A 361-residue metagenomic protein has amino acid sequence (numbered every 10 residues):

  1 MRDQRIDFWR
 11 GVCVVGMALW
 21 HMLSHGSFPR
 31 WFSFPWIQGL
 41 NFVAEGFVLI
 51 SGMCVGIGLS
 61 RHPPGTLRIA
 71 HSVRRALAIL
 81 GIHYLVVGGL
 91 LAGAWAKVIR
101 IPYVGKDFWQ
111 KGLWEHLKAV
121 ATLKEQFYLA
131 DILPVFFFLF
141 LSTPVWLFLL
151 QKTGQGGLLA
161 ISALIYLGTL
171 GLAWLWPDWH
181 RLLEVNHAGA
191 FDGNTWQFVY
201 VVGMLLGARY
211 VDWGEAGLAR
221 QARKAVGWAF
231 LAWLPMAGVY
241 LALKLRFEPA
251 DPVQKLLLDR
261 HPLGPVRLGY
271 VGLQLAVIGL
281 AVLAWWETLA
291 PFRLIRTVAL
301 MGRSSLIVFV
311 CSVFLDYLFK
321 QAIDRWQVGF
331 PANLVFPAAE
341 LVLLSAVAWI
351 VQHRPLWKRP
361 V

Functional and structural regions predicted by a protein language model:
M1-V361: Alpha-helical transmembrane segments and their immediate juxtamembrane cytosolic regions
